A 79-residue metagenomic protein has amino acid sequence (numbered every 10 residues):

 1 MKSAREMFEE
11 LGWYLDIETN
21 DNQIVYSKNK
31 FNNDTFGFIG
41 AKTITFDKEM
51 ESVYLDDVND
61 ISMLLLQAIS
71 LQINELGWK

Functional and structural regions predicted by a protein language model:
M1-I17: Amphipathic alpha-helical segments
E6, Y14, I39-K42, K79: Compositionally biased, intrinsically disordered low-complexity regions
I17-L71: Acidic, low-complexity, intrinsically disordered interaction modules
Q72-K79: Short acidic DE-rich linear segments
